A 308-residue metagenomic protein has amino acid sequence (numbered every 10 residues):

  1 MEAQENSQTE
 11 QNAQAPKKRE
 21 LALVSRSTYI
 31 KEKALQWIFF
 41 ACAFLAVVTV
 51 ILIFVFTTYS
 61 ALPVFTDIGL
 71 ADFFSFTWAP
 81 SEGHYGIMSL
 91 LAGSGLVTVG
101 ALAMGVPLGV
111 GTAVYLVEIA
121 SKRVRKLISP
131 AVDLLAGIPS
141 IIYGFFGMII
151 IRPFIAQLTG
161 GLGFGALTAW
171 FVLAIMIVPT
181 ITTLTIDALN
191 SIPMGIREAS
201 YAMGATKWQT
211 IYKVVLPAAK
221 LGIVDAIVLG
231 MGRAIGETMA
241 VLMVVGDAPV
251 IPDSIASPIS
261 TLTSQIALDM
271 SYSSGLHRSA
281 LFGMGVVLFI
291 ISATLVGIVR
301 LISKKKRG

Functional and structural regions predicted by a protein language model:
M1-A43, V299-G308: Transmembrane alpha-helical segments of polytopic membrane transport and secretion proteins
E20-I38, T58-A101, S121-K122, L268-S279: Periplasmic/extracellular loop-to-transmembrane helix junction in inner-membrane transport proteins
L108-G147, L184: Cytoplasmic-entry segments and transmembrane alpha-helices of multi-pass inner-membrane transporters
D133-I177: Generic hydrophobic transmembrane alpha-helix motif, especially the helices
P139, M203-G204, P217: Glycine/proline-centered hinge or cleavage motifs at structural transition points of membrane proteins
L184-T185, K207-M243: Transmembrane alpha-helices
I186-N190, M194, Y201, S271-G308: C-terminal transmembrane helix and the adjacent membrane-cytosol boundary/short C-terminal tail of inner/organellar
V241-F289: Interhelical loop and adjacent transmembrane-helix boundary motif in polytopic membrane transport permeases
